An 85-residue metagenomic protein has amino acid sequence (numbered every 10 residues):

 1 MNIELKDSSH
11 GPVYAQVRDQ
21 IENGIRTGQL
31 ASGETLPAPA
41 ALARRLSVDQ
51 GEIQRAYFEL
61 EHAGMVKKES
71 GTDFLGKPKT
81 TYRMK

Functional and structural regions predicted by a protein language model:
M1-L36, A41, R45-S47: Extreme N-terminal segment that seeds HTH/winged-HTH DNA-binding domains in transcriptional regulators
N2, T80-K85: Conserved segment of winged-helix/HTH DNA-binding domains
V13-Q16, E59, K85: Long, contiguous secondary-structure blocks with strong helical propensity
G28, G33, G64, G71-D73: Glycine-centered flexibility sites
T35-K68: N-terminal helix-turn-helix
L36, K68-Y82: Short, Lys/Arg-rich nucleic-acid/phosphate-binding segment
Q54-Y57, T72-L75, K85: Short, structured secondary-structure boundary patches
